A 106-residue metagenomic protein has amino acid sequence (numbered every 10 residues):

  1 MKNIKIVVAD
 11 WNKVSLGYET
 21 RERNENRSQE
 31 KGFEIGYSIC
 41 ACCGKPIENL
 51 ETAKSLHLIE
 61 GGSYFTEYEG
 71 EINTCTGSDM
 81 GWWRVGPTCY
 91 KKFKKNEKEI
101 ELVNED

Functional and structural regions predicted by a protein language model:
K2-G17, R21-E25, F33-S78: Short recognition patches in nucleic-acid-associated and regulatory proteins
A9, Q29, N104-E105: Intrinsic disorder/low-complexity signal
E69, N73-D106: Short, compact, well-ordered microdomains
